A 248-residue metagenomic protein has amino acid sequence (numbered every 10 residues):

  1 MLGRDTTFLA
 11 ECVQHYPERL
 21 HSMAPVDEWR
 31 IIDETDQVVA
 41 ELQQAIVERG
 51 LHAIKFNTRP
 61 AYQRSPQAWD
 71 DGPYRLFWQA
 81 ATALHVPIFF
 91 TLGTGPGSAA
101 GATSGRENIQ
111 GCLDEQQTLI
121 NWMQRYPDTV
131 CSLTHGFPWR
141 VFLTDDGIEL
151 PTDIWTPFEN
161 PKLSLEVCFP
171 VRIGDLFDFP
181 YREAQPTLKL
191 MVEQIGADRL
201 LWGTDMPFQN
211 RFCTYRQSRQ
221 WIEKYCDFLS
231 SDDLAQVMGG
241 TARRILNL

Functional and structural regions predicted by a protein language model:
M1-G3, D27-R30, R59-Q63, T94-G97 (+4 more regions): Short, solvent-exposed loop/turn segments at secondary-structure junctions
M1-L76, A80-L84, D114: Mid-domain alpha/beta scaffold segments of enzyme catalytic cores
D5, L9-C12, E41, F77 (+5 more regions): Alpha-helical packing segments of well-folded alpha/beta enzyme cores
T6, T35-V39, Q116, T144-G147 (+2 more regions): Conserved strand-to-helix beginnings and helix N-cap segments that scaffold or border functional pockets
F8, L150-I154, F179, W221 (+1 more regions): Tryptophan-centric aromatic hotspots in well-structured domains and transmembrane helices
L9, A45, A81, L165 (+4 more regions): Conserved, mostly hydrophobic/aromatic
H52-A53, Q67-L201: Catalytic pocket-lining loop regions of alpha/beta-barrel enzymes, especially the amidohydrolase/enolase/GH5 lineages
K189-L190, Q194-L201, Q209-L248: Mid-to-C-terminal alpha-helical segments outside catalytic/metal-binding sites
